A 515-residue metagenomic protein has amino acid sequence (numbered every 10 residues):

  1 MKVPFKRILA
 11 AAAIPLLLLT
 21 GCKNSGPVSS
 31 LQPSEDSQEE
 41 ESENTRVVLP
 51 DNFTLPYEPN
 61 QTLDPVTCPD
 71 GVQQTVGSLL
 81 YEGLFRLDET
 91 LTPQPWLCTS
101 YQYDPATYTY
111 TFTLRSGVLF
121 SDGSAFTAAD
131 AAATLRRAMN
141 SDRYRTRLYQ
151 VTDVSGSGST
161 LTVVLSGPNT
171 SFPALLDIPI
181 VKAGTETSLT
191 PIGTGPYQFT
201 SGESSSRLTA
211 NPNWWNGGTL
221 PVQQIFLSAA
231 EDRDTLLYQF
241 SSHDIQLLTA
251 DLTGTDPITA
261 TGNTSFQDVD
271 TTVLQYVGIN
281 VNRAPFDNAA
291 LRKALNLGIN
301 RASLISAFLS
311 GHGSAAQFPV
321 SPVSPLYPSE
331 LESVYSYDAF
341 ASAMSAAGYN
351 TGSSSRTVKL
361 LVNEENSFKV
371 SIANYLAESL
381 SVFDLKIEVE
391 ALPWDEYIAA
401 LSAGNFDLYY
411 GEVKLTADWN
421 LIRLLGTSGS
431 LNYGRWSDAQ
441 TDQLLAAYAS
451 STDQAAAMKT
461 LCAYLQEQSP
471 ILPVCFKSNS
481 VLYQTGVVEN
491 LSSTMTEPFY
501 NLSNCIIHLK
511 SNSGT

Functional and structural regions predicted by a protein language model:
P56-Y103, R136, I192: N-terminal lobe/hinge region of extracytoplasmic solute-binding protein
T99-Y144, P285: Aromatic- and charge-enriched surface segment that lines or borders ligand/interaction sites
V164-F226, D232-T235, N512-G514: Gly/Pro-rich hinge or "lid" segments in bacterial periplasmic/extracellular proteins
N213-I258, K386: Ligand-site clamp/hinge motif
D287-E378, T460, S513-G514: Append "and occasionally in soluble cytosolic enzymes with long acidic Gly/Pro-rich linkers
A347-L415: Ligand/substrate-recognition segments at binding pockets and active sites
E388-V389, P393-Y397, I422-V487, G514-T515: Extracytoplasmic/peripheral linker and loop segments enriched in polar/acidic and small residues with frequent Thr/Pro
Q484-T515: Long beta-strand-rich cores associated with HINT superfamily self-processing modules
